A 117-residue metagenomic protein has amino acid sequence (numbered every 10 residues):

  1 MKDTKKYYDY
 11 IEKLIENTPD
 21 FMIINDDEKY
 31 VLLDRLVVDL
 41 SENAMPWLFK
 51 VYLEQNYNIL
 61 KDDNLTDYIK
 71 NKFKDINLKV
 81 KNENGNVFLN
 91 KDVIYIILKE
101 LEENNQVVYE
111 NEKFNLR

Functional and structural regions predicted by a protein language model:
M1-Y7: Short, Lys/Arg-enriched, disordered terminal segments
K5, P46-W47, Y95: Non-catalytic, well-ordered alpha-helical scaffold segments
D9-M22, E28-K81, N86: Short amphipathic alpha-helical interface segments
M22, E102-E112: A short, conserved structural fragment
K50, E54, Y95-L98, Y109: Secondary-structure boundary/capping motif
V87-E100: Short amphipathic alpha-helical interaction segments
K113-R117: Minor-groove-contacting beta-hairpin "wing" of winged helix-turn-helix DNA-binding domains
